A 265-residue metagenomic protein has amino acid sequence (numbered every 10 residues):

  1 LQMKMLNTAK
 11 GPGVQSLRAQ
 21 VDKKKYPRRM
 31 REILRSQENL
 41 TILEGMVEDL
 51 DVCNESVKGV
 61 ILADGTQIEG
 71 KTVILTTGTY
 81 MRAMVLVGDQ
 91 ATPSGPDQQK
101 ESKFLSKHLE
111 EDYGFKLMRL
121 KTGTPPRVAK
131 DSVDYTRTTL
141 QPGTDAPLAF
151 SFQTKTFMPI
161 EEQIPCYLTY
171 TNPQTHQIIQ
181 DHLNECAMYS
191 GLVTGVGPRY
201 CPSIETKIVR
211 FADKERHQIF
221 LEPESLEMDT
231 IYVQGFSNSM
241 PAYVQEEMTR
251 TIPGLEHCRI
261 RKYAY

Functional and structural regions predicted by a protein language model:
L1-D49, T76-P93, K100, F104-L105 (+4 more regions): Conserved N-terminal/central alpha/beta ligand/cofactor-binding core
V52-E55, E110: Catalytic cores of nucleotide-enabled group-transfer and carboxylate-activating enzymes in metabolic and assembly-line
I61-T72, T77: Core beta-strand elements of the Rossmann-like FAD/NAD(P) dinucleotide-binding domain in flavoenzyme oxidoreductases
L120-T122, Y189-V196, L255-Y263: Flexible, glycine/charged-enriched surface loops at secondary-structure junctions
G123-T139, S203-I219, P223, E227-M228: Terminal amphipathic helices with adjacent charged low-complexity linkers/tails
F152-Q218, E222-P223: FAD cofactor-binding and catalytic pocket of flavoenzymes
F157-I164, L226-V244: Active-site lid/adjacent beta-loop-alpha segment flanking the redox-cofactor pocket in flavoenzymes
Y232-Y265: A glycine-rich dinucleotide-binding beta-alpha-beta segment and adjacent secondary-structure elements that constitute
